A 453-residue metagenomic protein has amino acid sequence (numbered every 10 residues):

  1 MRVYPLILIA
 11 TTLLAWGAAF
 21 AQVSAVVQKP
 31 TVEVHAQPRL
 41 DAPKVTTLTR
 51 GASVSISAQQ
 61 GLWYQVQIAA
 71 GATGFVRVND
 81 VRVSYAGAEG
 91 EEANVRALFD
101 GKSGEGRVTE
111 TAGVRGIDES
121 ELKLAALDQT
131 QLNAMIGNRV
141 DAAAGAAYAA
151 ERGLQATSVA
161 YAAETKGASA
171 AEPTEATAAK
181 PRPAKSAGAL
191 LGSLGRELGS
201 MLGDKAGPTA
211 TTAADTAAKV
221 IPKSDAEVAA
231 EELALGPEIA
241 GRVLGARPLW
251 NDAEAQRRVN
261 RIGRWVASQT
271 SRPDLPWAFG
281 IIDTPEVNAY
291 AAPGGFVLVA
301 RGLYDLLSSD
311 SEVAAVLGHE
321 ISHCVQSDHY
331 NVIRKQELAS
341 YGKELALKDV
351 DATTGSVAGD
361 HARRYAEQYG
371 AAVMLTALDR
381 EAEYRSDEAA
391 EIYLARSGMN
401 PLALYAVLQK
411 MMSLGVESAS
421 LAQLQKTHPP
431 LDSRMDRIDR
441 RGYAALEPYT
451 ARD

Functional and structural regions predicted by a protein language model:
M1-P5: Positively charged n-region of N-terminal signal peptides that target proteins for export
L6-A15: Bacterial N-terminal signal peptides
W16-A21: Sec/Tat signal peptide C-region and signal peptidase I cleavage site
Q22-D41: Short N-terminal segments immediately surrounding and downstream of signal-peptide cleavage
K29, P43, S55, Q59 (+1 more regions): Boundary regions of SH3-family modules and the immediately adjacent low-complexity/disordered segments in eukaryotic
A36-R50, I56-Q59: SH3/SH3-like (including bacterial SH3b) beta-barrel domains that bind proline-rich motifs or cell-wall ligands
L124-D453: A Zn2+-metalloprotease active-site environment signal
